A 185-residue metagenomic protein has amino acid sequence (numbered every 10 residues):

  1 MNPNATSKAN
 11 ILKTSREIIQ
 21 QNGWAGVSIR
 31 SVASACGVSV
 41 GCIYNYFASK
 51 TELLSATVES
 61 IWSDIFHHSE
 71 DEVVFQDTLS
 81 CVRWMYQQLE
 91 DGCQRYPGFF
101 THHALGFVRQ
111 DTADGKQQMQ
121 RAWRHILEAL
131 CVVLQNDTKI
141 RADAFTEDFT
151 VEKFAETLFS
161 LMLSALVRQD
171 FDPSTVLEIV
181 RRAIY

Functional and structural regions predicted by a protein language model:
M1-T6, D143-F145: N-terminal intrinsically disordered/low-complexity leader segments
N4, E147-A155, D172-V176: Short amphipathic alpha-helix in the helical subdomain of ABC transporter nucleotide-binding domains
N10, T14, I18-E52, A56: Helix-turn-helix
I11-I19, I61, L89, M162: Short hydrophobic clusters on alpha-helical segments that form packing/core surfaces in small helical domains
A56, E70-R95, V151-A155, L177: Hydrophobic alpha-helical connector segments
E59-F66: Short, basic, alpha-helical segments at the C-terminal edge of helix-turn-helix-like DNA-binding modules
Y86-Q94, H102-Q110, V133-L134, E178-I184: Helix-loop "lid/cap" segments that line or gate small-molecule binding pockets
Q94-R95, H102, T112-I140, F149-E152 (+1 more regions): Amphipathic alpha-helical packing segments from all-alpha helical-bundle domains
